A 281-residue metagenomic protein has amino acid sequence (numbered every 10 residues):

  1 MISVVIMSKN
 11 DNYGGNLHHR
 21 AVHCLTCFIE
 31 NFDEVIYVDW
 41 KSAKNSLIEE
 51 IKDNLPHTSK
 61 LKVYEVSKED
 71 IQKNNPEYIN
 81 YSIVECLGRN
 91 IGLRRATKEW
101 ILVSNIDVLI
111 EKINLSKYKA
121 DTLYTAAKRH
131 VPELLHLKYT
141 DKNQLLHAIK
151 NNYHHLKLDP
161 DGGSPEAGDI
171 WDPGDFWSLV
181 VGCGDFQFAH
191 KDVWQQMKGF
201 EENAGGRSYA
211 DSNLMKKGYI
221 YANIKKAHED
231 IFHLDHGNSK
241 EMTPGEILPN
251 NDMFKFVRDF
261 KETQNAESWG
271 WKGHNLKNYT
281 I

Functional and structural regions predicted by a protein language model:
M1-T26: N-proximal low-complexity "stem/linker" segments adjacent to membrane-targeting elements
M1-V5, E34, N213: Cell-envelope/extracellular polymer assembly enzymes that use nucleotide-activated donors
G14-G15, A43-E49, E133: Short, charged/polar "capping" segments at the starts of alpha-helices and the immediately preceding loops
N16-L17, D175-C183, D192, N203-I281: C-terminal catalytic/acceptor-binding lobe
F32-A43, V63-K68: Short beta-strand/loop segment that forms part of the nucleotide-sugar
L47-R95: Active-site-proximal specificity loops/subdomain of glycosyltransferases
I79-N80, L93-R94, E111-E202: Conserved catalytic core of nucleotide-sugar-dependent glycosyltransferases
K98-E111: Short beta-strand-to-loop acidic/aromatic patch adjacent to the donor-nucleotide binding site
